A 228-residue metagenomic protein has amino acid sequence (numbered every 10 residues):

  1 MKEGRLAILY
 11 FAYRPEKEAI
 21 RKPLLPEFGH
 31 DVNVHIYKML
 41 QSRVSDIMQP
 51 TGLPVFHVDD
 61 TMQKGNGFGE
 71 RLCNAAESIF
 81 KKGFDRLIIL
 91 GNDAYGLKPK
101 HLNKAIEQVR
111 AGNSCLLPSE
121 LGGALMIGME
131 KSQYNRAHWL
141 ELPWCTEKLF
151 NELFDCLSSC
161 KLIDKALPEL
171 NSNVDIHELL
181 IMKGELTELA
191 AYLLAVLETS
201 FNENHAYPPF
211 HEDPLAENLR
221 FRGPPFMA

Functional and structural regions predicted by a protein language model:
M1-P23: N-terminal nucleotide-binding beta1-loop-alpha1 segment
R21, L25, P54-K82: Active-site-proximal specificity loops/subdomain of glycosyltransferases
I36-L53: A short, N-terminal amphipathic alpha-helix
F84-N92: Short beta-strand-to-loop acidic/aromatic patch adjacent to the donor-nucleotide binding site
G96-G122: Conserved donor-nucleotide/metal-binding helix-loop-beta segment in metal-dependent transferases, i.e., the alpha-helix
G112-Q133, E198-E203: A short, conserved beta-to-alpha structural element at the edge of catalytic cores that scaffolds binding
S132-D155: Short, glycine-/small-residue-rich phosphate/pyrophosphate-handling segment
D155-A228: Conserved alpha/beta core of the MobA/IspD/sugar-nucleotide pyrophosphorylase nucleotidyltransferase superfamily
